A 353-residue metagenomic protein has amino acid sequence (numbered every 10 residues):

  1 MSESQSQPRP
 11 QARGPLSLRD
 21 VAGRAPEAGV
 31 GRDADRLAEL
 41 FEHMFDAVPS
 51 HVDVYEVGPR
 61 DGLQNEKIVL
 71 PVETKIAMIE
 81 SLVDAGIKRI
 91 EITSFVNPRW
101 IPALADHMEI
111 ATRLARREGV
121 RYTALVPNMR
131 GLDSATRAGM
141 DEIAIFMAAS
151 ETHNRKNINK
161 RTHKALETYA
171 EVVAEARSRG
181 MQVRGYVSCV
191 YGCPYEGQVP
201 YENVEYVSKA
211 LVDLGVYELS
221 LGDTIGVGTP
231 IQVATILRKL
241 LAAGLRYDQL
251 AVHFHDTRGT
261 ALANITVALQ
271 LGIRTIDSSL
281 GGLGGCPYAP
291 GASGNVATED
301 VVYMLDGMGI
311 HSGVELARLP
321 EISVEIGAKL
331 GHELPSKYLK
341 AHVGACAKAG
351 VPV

Functional and structural regions predicted by a protein language model:
S2-V353: Catalytic cores and adjacent flexible loops of soluble metabolic enzymes that perform enolate/carbanion chemistry on
